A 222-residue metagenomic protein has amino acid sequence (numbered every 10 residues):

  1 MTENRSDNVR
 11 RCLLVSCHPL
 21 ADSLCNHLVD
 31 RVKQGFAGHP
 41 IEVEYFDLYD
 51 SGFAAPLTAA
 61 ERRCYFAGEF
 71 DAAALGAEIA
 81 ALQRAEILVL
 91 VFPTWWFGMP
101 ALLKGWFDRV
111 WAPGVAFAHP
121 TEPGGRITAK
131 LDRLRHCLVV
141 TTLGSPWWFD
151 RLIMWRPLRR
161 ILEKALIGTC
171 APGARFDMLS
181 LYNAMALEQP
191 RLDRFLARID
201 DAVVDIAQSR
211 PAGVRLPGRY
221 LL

Functional and structural regions predicted by a protein language model:
M1-V115, A197-L222: N-terminal beta1-alpha1-beta2 submodule of the flavodoxin-like/Rossmannoid cofactor-binding fold
E3-N4, F149-P157, I161-L222: Glycine-rich phosphate/pyrophosphate-binding loop and the adjoining helix
N4, A80, T128-L131, G168: Short secondary-structure boundary/capping segments
R10-R11, E42, R135-C137, R175: Residues at the starts of beta-strands that form the adenosine-phosphate
H39, A85, V91, D132 (+1 more regions): A structural motif corresponding to the C-terminal end of an alpha-helix and its immediate exit/capping segment
L48, T94, T142, L181-N183: Active-site donor-binding loop signature of nucleotide-sugar glycosyltransferases
P113-A118, P172-F176: Short, structured loop/turn "capping" segments at alpha-beta junctions
A118-L166: Short, glycine-/small-residue-rich phosphate/pyrophosphate-handling segment
